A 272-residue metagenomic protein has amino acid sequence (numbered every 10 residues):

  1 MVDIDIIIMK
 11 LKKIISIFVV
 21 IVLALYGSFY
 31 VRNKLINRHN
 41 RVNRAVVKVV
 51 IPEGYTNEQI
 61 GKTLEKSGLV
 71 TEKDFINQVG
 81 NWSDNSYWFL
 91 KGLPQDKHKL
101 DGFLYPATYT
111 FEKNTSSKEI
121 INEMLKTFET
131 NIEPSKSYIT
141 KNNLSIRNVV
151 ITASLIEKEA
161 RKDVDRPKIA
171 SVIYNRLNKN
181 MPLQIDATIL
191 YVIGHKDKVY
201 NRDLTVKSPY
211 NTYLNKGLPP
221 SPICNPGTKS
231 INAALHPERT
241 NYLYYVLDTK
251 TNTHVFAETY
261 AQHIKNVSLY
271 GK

Functional and structural regions predicted by a protein language model:
M1, I60-L64, I169: PAPS/PAP-binding and catalytic site of the sulfotransferase fold
D3-I21: N-terminal Sec-pathway targeting helices
V19-L23, N148-I151: Hydrophobic alpha-helical targeting segments used for export or membrane insertion
L25-R38: Membrane-interface motif at the C-terminal end of an N-terminal transmembrane signal
Y30, L69, D84-K272: Bacterial extracytoplasmic/cell-wall-associated proteins, especially those involved in peptidoglycan
V42-L69, T140-I146: Glycine-rich loop/hinge motif
E65, L69-G80: Extended intrinsically disordered, low-complexity coil regions enriched in Ser, Thr, Gly, Ala and often Pro
